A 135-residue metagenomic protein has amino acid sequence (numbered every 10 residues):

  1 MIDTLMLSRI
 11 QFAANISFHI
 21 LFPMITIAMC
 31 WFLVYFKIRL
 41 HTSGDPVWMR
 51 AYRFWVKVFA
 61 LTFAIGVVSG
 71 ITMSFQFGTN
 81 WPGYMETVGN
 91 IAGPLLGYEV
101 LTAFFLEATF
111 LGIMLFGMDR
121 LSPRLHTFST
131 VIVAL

Functional and structural regions predicted by a protein language model:
M1-S17, G44-A51, F75-G97: Membrane-interface interhelical loops and short amphipathic "cap" helices that link adjacent transmembrane segments
A13-I16, M49-L61, L121-L135: Alpha-helical transmembrane segments and their helix-start/interface "positive-inside/aromatic belt" motifs in integral
F18-C30, W55-S69, A134-L135: Alpha-helical transmembrane segments of integral membrane proteins, especially early/N-terminal helices
F22-F32, T102-F110: Hydrophobic alpha-helical transmembrane segments
I25, R39-A51, T62-Q76: Short N-terminal amphipathic alpha-helices
V34-S43, I113-L121: Structural signal for the C-terminal ends of transmembrane alpha-helices and the immediately following loop
T62-S129: Membrane-interface helix-loop-helix modules in multi-pass inner-membrane proteins
